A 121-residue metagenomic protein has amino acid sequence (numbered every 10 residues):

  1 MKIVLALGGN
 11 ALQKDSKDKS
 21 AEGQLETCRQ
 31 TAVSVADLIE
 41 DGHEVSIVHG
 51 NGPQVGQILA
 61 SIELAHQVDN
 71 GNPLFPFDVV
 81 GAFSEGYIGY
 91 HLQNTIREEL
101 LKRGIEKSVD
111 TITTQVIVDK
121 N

Functional and structural regions predicted by a protein language model:
M1-V48, I58-L64: N-terminal glycine-/serine-/threonine-rich phosphate-binding loop
V4, G9, G52, N72-P76: Generic secondary-structure boundary/loop-capping signal
L5-L7, I47-H49, I105-T113: General beta-strand structural signal in soluble alpha/beta enzymes
A11-Q13, G52-G56, I117-K120: Short, active-site-adjacent cap segments at secondary-structure transitions
V33-A36, P53, Q57, G86 (+2 more regions): N-terminal, well-ordered alpha-helical segments
V45-Q54, D78-V79: Short glycine-rich or small-residue beta-strand-to-loop segments that form or flank ligand, phosphate, metal/Fe-S
A65-N121: Ligand-binding beta-strand-loop-alpha-helix segment within the catalytic cores of soluble metabolic enzymes
